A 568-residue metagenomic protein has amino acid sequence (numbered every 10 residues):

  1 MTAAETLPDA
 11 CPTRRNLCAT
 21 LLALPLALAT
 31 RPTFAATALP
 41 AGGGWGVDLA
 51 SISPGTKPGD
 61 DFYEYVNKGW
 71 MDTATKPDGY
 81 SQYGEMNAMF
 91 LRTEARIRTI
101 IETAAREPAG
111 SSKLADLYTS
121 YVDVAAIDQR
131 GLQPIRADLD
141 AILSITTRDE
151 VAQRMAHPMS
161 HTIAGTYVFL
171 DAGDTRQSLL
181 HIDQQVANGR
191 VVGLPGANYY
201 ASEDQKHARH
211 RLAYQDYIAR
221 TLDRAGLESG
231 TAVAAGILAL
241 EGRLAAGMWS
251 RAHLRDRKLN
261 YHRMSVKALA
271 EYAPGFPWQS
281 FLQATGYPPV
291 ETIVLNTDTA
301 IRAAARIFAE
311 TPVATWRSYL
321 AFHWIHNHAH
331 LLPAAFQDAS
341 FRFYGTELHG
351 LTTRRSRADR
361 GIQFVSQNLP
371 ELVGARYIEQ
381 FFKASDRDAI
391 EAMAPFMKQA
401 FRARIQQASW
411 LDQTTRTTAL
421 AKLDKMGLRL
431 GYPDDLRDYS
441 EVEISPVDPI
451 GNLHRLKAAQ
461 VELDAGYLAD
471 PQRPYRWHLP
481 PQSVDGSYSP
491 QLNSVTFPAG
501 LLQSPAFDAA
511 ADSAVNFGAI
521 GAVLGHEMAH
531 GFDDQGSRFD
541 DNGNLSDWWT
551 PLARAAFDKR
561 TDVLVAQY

Functional and structural regions predicted by a protein language model:
M1-T30: N-terminal secretory signal peptides
C11, R31-S51: C-terminal segment of N-terminal export signals and the immediately downstream linker at the start of the mature
T37-P40, F90, Y272-F276, V294-I301 (+4 more regions): Intrinsically disordered, low-complexity linker/terminal regions across diverse proteins
S51-D72, D204-L222: Hydrophobic/aromatic-rich, well-ordered segments within soluble, folded domains that form packed cores
K57-D60, Y65-Y118: Active-site-surrounding "flap" and adjacent substrate/cofactor-binding loops of secreted or lumenal enzymes, prototyped
V66-W70, A74, I101-A105, V122-A125 (+15 more regions): Sec/Tat-exported extracytoplasmic proteins
G79-I101, G230-G247, N516-G521: Short secondary-structure subsegments characteristic of cysteine-rich extracellular domains
T103-F396: Noncatalytic, helix-rich "gating/capping" subdomain that lines the substrate-entry/channel surface of large enzyme
